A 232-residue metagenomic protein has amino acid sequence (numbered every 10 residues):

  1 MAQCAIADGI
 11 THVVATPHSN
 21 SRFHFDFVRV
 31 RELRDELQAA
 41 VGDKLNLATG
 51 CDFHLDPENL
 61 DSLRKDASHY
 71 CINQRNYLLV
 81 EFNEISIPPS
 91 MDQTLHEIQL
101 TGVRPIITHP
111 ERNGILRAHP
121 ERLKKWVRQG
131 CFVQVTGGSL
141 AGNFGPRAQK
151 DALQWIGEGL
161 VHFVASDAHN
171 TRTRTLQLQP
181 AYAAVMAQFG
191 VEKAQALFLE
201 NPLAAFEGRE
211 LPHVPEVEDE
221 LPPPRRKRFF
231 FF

Functional and structural regions predicted by a protein language model:
M1-K44: An N-terminally biased module of ancient metal coordination in phosphate/nucleic-acid-related enzymes
I6, Q99, I156-G157: Non-catalytic positions within long, well-ordered alpha-helices that form the structural scaffold/packing of enzyme
P17, L47, H109, D167 (+1 more regions): Divalent metal-coordination and catalytic microenvironments
N20-F23, H54-P57, R112-L116, L140-N143 (+1 more regions): Active-site environment of divalent metal-dependent phosphoester hydrolases
F23-E32, V41-N46, T173-L199: Short acidic, glycine/proline-enriched helix-loop-strand junctions
D26-Q134, P212, V217-F232: Extended substrate/RNA-proximal surfaces in nucleic-acid metabolism proteins
E158-L176: Short acidic/histidine-rich active-site segments
A183-F232: Mid-to-C-terminal alpha-helical segments outside catalytic/metal-binding sites
